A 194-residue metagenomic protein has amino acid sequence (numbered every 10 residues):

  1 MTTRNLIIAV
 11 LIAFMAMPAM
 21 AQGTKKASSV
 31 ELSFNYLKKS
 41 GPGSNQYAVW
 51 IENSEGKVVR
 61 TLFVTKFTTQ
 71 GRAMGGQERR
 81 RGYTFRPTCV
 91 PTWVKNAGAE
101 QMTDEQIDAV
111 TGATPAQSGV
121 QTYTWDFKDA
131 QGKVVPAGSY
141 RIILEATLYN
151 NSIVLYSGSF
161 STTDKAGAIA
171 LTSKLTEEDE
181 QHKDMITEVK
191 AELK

Functional and structural regions predicted by a protein language model:
M1-I7, V49: Bacterial N-terminal signal peptides that target proteins for export
I12: Short, surface-exposed polybasic-aromatic patches that bind anionic ligands, especially phosphate groups
A16-P18: N-terminal signal peptide c-region/cleavage motif recognized by signal peptidases
Q22-G71, N151-K194: Primarily secretory-pathway and cell-envelope proteins
Y47-A48, T124, I143: Conserved beta-strand and immediately adjacent loop positions that scaffold enzyme active sites
S54-P136: Structured domain cores in non-transmembrane regions
S139-R141: Short, conserved beta-strand segments of beta-strand-rich sandwich/propeller modules, principally
E145-Y149: Beta-strand-rich extracellular modules
